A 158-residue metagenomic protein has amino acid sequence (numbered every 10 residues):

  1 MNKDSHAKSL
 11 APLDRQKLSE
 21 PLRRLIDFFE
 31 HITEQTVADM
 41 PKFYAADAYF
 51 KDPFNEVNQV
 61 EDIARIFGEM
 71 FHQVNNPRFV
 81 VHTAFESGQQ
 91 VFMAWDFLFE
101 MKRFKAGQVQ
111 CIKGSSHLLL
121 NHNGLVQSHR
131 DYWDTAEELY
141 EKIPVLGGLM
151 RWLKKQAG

Functional and structural regions predicted by a protein language model:
M1-A38, K42: Short, low-complexity N-terminal intrinsically disordered segments enriched in polar/charged residues
N2-L10, H72-R78, F85-G158: A beta-strand edge to alpha-helix "cap/lid" segment located at domain peripheries
N2-R15, P53-A64, R151: Charged, low-complexity, helix/coiled-coil-prone segments
K17-E20, D62, Q110: Soluble or luminal CAZymes and related metallo-dependent hydrolases
P21, F28, Q35-T36, E69-H72 (+1 more regions): Intrinsically disordered, low-complexity segments enriched in polar/charged residues with Gly/Pro, especially when
R24, D39, D62, E138 (+1 more regions): Exposed alpha-helical structural elements
F28-F29, F43-Y44, F50, F54 (+4 more regions): Aromatic side chains
V37-V91: A solvent-exposed, acidic/Ser-Thr-rich amphipathic alpha-helical stretch
